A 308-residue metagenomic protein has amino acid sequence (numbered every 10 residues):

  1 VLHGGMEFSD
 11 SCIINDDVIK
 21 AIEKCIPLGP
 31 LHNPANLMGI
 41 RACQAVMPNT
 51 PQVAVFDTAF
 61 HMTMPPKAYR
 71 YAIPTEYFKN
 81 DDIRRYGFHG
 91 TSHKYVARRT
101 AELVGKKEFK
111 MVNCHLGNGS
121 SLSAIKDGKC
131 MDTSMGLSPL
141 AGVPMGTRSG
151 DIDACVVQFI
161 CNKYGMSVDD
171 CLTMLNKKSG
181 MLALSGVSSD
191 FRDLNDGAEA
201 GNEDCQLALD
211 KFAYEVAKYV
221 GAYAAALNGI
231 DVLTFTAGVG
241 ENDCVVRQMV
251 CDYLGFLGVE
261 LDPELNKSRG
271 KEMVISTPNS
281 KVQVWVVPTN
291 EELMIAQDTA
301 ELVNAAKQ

Functional and structural regions predicted by a protein language model:
V1-H3, P51-V53, N228-G238: Short glycine-rich phosphate-binding loop at a beta-alpha junction
V1-H32, P51-V53, A59-A68: Short beta-strand-loop/turn "lid" adjacent to the catalytic site in phosphate-handling enzymes
P30-P34, P51-F56, M62, V112-C114 (+3 more regions): General beta-strand structural signal in soluble alpha/beta enzymes
T63-K163: Glycine-rich phosphate-binding loop of actin/hexokinase-like ATP-binding domains
K126, M131-S167, T173, A237-S268: Catalytic phosphate/nucleotide-handling subdomain of diverse soluble enzymes
T173, G180-L184, F191-A226: Adenine-nucleotide phosphate-binding core of ATP-dependent small-molecule kinases
Q206, D210-I230, G240-K307: Internal helix-turn-beta structural module
